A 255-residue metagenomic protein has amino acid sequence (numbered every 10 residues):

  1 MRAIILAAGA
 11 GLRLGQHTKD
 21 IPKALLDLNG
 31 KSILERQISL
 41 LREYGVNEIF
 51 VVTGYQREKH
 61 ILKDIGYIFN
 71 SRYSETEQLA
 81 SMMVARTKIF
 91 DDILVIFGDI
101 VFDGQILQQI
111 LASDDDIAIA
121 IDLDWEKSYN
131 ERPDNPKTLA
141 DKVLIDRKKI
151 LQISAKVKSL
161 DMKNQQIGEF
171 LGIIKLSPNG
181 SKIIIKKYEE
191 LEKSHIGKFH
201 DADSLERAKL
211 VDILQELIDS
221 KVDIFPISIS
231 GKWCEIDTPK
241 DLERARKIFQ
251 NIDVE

Functional and structural regions predicted by a protein language model:
M1, M162-E255: Conserved alpha/beta core of the MobA/IspD/sugar-nucleotide pyrophosphorylase nucleotidyltransferase superfamily
R2-I5, R13, D27, K31-L94: Conserved N-terminal catalytic core of the sugar/cofactor nucleotidyltransferase
G9, D99, T238: Active-site glycine-centered loops adjacent to acidic/histidine catalytic or metal-binding residues that shape
K19-A24: Short alpha-helical oligomerization interface
L25, V143-I145, P226: A structural signal for short hydrophobic beta-strand segments in well-ordered beta-sheet cores
D27, F69, I119-A120, Q152 (+1 more regions): Structural signal for conserved beta-strand scaffold positions within catalytic alpha/beta enzyme cores
E58-A140: Conserved beta-loop-beta/alpha segment of the NTase-like Rossmann-fold superfamily that binds/positions NTPs
G104-K187, L191: Conserved core of the sugar-phosphate nucleotidyltransferase
